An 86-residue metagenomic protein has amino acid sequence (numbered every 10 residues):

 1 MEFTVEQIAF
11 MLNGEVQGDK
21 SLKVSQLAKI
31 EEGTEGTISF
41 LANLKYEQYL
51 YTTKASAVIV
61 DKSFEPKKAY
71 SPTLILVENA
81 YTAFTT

Functional and structural regions predicted by a protein language model:
M1-T86: Terminal amphipathic alpha-helical/low-complexity segments used for targeting or macromolecular assembly
